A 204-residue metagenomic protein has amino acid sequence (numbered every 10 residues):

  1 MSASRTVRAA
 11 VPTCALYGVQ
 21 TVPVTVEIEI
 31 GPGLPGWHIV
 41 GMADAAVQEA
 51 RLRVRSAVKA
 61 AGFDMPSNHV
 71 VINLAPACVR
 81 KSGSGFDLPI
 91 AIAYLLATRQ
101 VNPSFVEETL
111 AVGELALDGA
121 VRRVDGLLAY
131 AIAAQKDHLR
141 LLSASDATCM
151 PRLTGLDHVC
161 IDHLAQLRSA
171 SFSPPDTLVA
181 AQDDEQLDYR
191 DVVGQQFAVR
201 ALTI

Functional and structural regions predicted by a protein language model:
M1-I204: Peripheral, non-AAA+ core regions of ATP-driven protein-machinery
